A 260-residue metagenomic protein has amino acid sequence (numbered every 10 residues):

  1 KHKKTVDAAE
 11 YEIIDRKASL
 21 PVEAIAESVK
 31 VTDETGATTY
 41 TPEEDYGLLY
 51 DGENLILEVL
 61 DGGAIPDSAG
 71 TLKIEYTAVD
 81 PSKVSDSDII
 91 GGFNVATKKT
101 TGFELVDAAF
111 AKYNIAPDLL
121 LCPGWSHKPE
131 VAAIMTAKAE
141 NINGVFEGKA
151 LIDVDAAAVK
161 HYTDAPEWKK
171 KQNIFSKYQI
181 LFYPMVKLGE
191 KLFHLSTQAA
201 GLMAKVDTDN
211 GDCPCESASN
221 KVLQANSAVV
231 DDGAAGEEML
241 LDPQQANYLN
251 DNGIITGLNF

Functional and structural regions predicted by a protein language model:
K1-H2, G36, D86-S87, G91-F260: A glycine- and small-residue-enriched flexible loop/hinge signal that marks low-structured segments
H2-D61, I65-S68, K73-D80: Extended beta-strand solenoid/passenger and fiber regions
T77-K83, K112-Y113: A broad, low-specificity signal for short, low-complexity segments enriched in glycine/proline and polar/charged
